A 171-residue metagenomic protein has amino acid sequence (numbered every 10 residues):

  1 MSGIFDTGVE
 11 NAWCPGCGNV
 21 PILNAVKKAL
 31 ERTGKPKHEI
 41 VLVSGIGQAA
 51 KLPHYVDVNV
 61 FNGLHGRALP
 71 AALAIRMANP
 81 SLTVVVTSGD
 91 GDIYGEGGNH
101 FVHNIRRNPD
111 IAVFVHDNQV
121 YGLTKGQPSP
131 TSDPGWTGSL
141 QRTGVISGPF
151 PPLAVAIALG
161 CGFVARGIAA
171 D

Functional and structural regions predicted by a protein language model:
S2-L64: Active-site diphosphate/adenylate-binding microenvironment
F5-D6, P15, T33-K37, M77-P80 (+3 more regions): Solvent-exposed alpha-helices and their adjacent loops that cap or buttress functional pockets in soluble metabolic
W13-P15, V86-S88, F163-I168: Short catalytic-loop micro-motif centered on adjacent basic/acidic residues
C17-A25, K37, G66, P70 (+5 more regions): Conserved active-site and cofactor/substrate-binding residues in soluble primary-metabolism enzymes
E39-L42, L82-V85, D110-F114, A154 (+1 more regions): Structural motif
Q48-V120: Thiamine diphosphate
G122-Q127: Glycine-rich, charge-decorated loop segments at or immediately adjacent to ligand/cofactor-binding or catalytic sites
S129-D171: Conserved thiamine diphosphate
